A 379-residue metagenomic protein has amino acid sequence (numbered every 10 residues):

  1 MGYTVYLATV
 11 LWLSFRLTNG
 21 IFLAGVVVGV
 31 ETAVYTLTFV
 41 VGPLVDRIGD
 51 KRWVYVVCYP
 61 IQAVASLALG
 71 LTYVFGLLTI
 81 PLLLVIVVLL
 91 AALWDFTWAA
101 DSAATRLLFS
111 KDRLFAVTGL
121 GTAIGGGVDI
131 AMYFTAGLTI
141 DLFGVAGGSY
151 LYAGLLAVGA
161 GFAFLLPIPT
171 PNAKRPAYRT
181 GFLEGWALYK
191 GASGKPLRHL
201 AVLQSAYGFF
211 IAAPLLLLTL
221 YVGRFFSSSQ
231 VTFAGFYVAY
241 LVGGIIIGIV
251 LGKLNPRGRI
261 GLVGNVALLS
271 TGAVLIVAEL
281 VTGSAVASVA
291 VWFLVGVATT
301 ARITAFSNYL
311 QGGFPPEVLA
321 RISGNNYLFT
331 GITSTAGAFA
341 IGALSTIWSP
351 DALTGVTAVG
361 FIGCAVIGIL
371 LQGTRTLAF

Functional and structural regions predicted by a protein language model:
M1-L7, V30-P43, Y55-Q62, L82-D141 (+6 more regions): Substrate-agnostic recognition of the 12-TM MFS/MFS-like secondary transporter fold
M1-T36, G194-Y240: Helix-loop boundary and gating motifs at the non-cytosolic
L11-L17, G70-F75, A131-Y152, R224-F225 (+1 more regions): Transmembrane alpha-helix termini and helix-breaking/packing motifs in multi-pass membrane transporters
T18, G49, T72-Y73, V281-G283: Helix-breaking motifs and short loop linkers at transmembrane-helix boundaries and internal kinks in secondary membrane
I21, I80, L84, G181 (+3 more regions): Primarily residues marking transmembrane-helix entry/exit sites
V40-P43, W53-V64, A68, T219 (+1 more regions): C-terminal transmembrane bundle of multi-pass solute transporters/carriers
L107, S149-A177, L370-F379: Helix-loop junctions on the cytosolic side of multi-pass membrane transporters, especially the intracellular loop
P169-A201: Juxtamembrane intracellular "pre-TM" segments in multi-pass secondary transporters
